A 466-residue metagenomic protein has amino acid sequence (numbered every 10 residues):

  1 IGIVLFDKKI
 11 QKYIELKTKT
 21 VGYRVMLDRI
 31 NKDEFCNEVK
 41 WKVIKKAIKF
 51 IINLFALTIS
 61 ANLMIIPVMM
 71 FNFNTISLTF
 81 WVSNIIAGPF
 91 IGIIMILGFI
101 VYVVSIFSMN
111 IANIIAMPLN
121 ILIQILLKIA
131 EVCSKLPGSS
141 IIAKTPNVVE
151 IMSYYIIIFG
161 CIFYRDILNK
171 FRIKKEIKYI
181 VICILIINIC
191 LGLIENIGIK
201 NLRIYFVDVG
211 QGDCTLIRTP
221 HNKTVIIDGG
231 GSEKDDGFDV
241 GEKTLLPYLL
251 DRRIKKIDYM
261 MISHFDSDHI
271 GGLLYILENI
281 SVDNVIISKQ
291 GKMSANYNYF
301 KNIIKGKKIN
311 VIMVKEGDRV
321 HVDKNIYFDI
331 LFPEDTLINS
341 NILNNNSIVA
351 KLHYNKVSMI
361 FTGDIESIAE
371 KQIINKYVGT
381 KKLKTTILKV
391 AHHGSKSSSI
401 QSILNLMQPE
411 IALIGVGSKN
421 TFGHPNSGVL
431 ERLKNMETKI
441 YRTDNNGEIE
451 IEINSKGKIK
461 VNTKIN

Functional and structural regions predicted by a protein language model:
I1-F99, S139-A143: Membrane-embedded alpha-helical bundles of multi-pass enzymes that act on lipidic or dolichyl-linked glycan substrates
Y13-V39, M95, V104-N466: Non-globular, low-confidence helical/coil segments that flank catalytic cores
